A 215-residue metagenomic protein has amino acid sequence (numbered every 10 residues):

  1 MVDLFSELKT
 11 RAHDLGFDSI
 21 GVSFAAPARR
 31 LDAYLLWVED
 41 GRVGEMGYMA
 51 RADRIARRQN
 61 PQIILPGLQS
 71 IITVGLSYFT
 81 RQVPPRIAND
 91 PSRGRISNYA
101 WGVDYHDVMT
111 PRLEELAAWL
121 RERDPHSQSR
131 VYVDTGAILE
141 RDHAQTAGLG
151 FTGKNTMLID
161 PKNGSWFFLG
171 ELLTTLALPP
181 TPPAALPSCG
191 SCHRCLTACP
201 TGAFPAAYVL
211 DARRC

Functional and structural regions predicted by a protein language model:
M1-S188: Auxiliary alpha/beta "docking" domains used to position bulky ligands
F17, R194-C215: Iron-sulfur cluster-binding cysteine motifs and their immediate structural context in ferredoxin-like electron-transfer
